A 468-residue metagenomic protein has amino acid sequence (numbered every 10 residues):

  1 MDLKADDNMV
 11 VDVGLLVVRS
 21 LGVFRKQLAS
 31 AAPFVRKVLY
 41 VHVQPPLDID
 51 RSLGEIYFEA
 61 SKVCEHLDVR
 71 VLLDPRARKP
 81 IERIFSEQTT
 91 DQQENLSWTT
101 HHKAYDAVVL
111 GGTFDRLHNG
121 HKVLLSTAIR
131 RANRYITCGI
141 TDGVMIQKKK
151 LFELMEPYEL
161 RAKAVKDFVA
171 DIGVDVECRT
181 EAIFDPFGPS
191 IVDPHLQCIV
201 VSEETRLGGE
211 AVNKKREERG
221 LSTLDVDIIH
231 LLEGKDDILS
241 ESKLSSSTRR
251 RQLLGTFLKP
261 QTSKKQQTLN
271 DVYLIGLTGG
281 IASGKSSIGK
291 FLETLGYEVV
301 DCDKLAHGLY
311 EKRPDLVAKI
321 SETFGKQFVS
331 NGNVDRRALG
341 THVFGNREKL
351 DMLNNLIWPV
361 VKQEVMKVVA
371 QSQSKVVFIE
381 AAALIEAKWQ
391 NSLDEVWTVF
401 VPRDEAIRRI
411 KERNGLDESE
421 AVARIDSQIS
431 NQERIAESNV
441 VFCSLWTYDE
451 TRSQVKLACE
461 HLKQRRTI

Functional and structural regions predicted by a protein language model:
M1-N270: Nucleotidyltransferase catalytic core that binds NTPs
I84, I136, C198, V377 (+2 more regions): Short, well-ordered beta-strand core segments
A107-V108, Q266-K304: Walker A (P-loop) phosphate-binding motif
H118, I199, D303, L353 (+2 more regions): Residue-level signal for inorganic ion chemistry
A162, V317-S321, R403-K411, E418 (+1 more regions): An amphipathic alpha-helix signature
P189-I191, Q363-Q371, V376-E412: ATP-dependent NMP and nucleoside kinases share a basic, alpha-helical "lid"
K304-S374: ATP-dependent small-molecule kinase phosphotransfer cores that center on conserved nucleotide phosphate-binding segments
E364-V365, Q373, Q390-S392, E412-I468: Small-molecule kinase domains that catalyze NTP-dependent phosphoryl transfer to phosphate-bearing small molecules
